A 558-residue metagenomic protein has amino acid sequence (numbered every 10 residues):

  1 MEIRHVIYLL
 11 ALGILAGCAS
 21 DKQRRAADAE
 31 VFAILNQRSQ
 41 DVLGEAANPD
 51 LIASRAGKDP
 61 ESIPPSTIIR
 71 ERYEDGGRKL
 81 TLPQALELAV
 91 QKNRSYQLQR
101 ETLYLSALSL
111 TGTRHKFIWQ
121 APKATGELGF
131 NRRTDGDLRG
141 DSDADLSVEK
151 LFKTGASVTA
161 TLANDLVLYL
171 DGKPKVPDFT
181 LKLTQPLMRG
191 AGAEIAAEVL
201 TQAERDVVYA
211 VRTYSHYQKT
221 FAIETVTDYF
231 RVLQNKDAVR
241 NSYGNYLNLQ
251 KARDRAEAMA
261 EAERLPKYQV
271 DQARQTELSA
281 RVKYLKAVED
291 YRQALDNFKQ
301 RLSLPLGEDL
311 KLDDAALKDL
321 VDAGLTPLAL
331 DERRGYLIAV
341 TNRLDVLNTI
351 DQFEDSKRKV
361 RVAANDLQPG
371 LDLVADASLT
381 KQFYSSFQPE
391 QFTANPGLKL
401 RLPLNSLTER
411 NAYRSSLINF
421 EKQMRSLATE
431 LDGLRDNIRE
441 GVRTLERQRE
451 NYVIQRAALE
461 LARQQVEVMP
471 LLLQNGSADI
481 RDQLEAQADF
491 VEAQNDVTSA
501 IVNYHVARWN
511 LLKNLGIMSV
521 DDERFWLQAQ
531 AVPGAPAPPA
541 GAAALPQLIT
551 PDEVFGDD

Functional and structural regions predicted by a protein language model:
M1-I7: Bacterial N-terminal signal peptides that target proteins for export
Y8-A16: Bacterial N-terminal signal peptides
A19-A47, K286, D296-T326, E332-R333 (+3 more regions): Acidic, low-complexity, intrinsically disordered peripheral segments
D21, G77-L86, K92-R100, S106-A107 (+5 more regions): Small/polar-residue-enriched beta-strand and adjacent coil segments characteristic of outer-membrane beta-barrel
S54-L88, K92: Regulatory alphaC helix of protein kinase catalytic domains
Q99, L103-T113, Y217-Y243, L249-A252 (+8 more regions): Amphipathic alpha-helical coiled-coil segments
G140, K175-V282, A287-Y291, D296 (+1 more regions): Hydrophobic, small-residue-rich alpha-helical packing segments that form membrane-like cores
K267-A315, L320-A329, R333-R361: Acidic, glycine-rich loop-and-beta core segments that form the ion-binding/anion-interacting portion of active sites
